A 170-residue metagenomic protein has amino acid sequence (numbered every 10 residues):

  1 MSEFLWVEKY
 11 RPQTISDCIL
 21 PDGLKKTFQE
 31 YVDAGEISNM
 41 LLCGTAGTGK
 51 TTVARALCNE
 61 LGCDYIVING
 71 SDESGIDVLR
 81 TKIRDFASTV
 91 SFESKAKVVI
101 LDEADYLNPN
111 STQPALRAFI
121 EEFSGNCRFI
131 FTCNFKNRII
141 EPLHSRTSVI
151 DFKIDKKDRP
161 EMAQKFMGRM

Functional and structural regions predicted by a protein language model:
M1-R169: P-loop/Walker A NTP-binding region and its immediately flanking N-terminal helices in P-loop NTPase folds
